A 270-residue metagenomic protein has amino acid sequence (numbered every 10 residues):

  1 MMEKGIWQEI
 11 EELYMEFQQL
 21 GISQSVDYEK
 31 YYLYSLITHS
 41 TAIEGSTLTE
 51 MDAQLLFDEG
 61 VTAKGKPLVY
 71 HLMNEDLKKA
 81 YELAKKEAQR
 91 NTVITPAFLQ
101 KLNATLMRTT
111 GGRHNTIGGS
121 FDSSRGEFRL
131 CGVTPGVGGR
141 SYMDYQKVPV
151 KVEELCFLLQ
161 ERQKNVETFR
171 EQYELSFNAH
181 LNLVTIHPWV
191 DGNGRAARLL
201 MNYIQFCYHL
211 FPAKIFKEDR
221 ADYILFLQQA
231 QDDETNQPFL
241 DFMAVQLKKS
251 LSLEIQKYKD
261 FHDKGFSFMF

Functional and structural regions predicted by a protein language model:
M1-D191, R195-F270: FIC/Doc superfamily catalytic core
